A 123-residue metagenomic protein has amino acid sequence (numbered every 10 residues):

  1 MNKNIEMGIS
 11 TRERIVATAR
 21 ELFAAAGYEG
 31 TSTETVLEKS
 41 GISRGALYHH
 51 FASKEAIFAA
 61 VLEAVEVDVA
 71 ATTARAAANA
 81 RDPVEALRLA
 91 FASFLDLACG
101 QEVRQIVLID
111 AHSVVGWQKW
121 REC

Functional and structural regions predicted by a protein language model:
M1-E6: Short, intrinsically disordered or compositionally biased N-terminal tails of bacterial proteins
M7, R81, Q118-R121: Short, solvent-exposed loop/turn segments at secondary-structure boundaries
S10, R14-E21, A25, K39 (+3 more regions): Alpha-helical structural segments
L22-T35, F51: Short helix/strand-capping hinge loops at secondary-structure junctions that flank key functional elements
G30, E38, A59, L108-I109: Phosphate-coordinating loops and pocket residues in cytosolic domains that bind phosphorylated ligands
G41-F51: Short hydrophobic/aromatic patch on the recognition helix
L95, C99-C123: Short secondary-structure transition hinges
